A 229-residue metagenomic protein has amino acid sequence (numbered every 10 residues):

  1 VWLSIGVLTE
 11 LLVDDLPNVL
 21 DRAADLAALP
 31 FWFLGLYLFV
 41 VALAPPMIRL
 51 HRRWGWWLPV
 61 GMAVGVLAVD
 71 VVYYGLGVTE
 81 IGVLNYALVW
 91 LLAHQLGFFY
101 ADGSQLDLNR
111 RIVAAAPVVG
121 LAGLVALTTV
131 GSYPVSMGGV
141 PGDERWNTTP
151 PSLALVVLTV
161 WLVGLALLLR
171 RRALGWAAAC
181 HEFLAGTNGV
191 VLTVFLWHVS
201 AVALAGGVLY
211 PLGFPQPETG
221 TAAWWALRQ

Functional and structural regions predicted by a protein language model:
V1-Q229: Alpha-helical transmembrane segments and their immediate juxtamembrane cytosolic regions
